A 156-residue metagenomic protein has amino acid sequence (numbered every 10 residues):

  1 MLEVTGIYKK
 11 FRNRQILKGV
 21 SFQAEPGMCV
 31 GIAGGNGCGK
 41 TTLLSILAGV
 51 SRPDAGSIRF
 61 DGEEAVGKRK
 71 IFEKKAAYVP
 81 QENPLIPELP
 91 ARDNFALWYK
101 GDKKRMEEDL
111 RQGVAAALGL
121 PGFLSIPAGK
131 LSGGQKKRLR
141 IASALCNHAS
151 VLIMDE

Functional and structural regions predicted by a protein language model:
L2, L17-G19: Conserved structural motif at the start of ABC-family nucleotide-binding domains
A33-G35: The feature captures the beta-strand-to-loop junction immediately N-terminal to the Walker
A48: Helix-to-loop junction immediately C-terminal to a conserved catalytic motif
G56-F72: Conserved ABC transporter NBD signature motif
E82, E88-K103: Q-loop/switch helix immediately C-terminal to the Walker
E108-F123: Conserved ABC ATPase "signature" region
P127-L131: Conserved ABC ATPase signature
C146-S150: A short, proline-enriched helix->beta-strand linker immediately N-terminal to the Walker B motif in ABC-type P-loop
